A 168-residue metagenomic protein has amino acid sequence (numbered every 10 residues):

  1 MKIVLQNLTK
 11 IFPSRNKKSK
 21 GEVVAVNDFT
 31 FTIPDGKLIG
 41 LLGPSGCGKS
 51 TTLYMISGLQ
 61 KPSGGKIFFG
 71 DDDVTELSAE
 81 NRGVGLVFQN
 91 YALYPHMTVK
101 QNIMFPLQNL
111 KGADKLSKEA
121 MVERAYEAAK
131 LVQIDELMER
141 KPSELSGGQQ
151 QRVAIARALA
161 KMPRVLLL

Functional and structural regions predicted by a protein language model:
L42-P44: The feature captures the beta-strand-to-loop junction immediately N-terminal to the Walker
S57: Helix-to-loop junction immediately C-terminal to a conserved catalytic motif
D73-T75, Q108-K111, L116-E136: Conserved ABC ATPase "signature" region
M97-P106: Short coil-to-helix segment of the ABC ATPase nucleotide-binding domain corresponding to the Q-loop/switch region
K141-L145, Q149: Conserved ABC ATPase signature
I155: Hydrophobic anchor residue at the start of the ABC signature
A160-R164: A short, proline-enriched helix->beta-strand linker immediately N-terminal to the Walker B motif in ABC-type P-loop
